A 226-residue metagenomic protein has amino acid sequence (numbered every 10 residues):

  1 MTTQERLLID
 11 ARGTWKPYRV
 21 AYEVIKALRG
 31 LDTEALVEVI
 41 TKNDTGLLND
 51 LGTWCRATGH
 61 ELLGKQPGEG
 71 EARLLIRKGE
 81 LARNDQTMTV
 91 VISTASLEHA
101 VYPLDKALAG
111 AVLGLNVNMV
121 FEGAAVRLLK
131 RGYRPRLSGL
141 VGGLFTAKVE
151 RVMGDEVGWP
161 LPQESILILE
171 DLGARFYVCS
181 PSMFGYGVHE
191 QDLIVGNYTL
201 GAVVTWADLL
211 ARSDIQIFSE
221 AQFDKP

Functional and structural regions predicted by a protein language model:
M1-D32: An N-terminal amphipathic alpha-helical segment
A11-Y18, T89-V101: Short, glycine-rich nucleotide/cofactor-binding loops
V24-I25, A100-L115, M119: Histidine-anchored nucleotide/phosphate-binding helix
R29-K42: Short glycine-rich, basic-tinged beta-strand/loop micro-motifs
E38-T41, V117-G123, Y177-S180: Short internal beta-strands
A57-G68, L137-L172: A glycine-rich helix N-cap at a beta->alpha junction
R73-R83: Core SAM-dependent methyltransferase catalytic element
E164-I215, A221-D224: A charged, amphipathic interaction segment
